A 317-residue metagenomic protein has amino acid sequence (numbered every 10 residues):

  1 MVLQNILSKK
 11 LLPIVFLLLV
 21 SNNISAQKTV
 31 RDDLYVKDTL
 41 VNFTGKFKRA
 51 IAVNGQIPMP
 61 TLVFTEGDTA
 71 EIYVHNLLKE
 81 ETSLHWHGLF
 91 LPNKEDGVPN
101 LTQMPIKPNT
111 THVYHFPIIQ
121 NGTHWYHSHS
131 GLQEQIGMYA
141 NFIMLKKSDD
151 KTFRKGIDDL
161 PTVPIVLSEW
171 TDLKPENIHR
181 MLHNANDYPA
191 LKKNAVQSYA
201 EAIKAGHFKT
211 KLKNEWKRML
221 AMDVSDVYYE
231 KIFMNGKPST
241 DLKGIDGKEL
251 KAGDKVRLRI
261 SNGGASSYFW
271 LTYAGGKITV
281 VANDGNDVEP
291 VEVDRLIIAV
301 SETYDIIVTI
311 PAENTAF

Functional and structural regions predicted by a protein language model:
M1-T29: Bacterial Sec-dependent N-terminal signal peptides
V2-L3, E289, F317: Disordered, low-complexity tails and leader-like regions
L11, L182-H183, V308: A ubiquitous, low-specificity "background" feature that marks scattered single residues across proteins without
Q27-V300: Histidine-centered copper-binding motifs that mark active-site loops of extracellular/periplasmic copper enzymes
S261, D305-F317: A conserved active-site cap/scaffold subdomain adjacent to cofactor or substrate pockets
